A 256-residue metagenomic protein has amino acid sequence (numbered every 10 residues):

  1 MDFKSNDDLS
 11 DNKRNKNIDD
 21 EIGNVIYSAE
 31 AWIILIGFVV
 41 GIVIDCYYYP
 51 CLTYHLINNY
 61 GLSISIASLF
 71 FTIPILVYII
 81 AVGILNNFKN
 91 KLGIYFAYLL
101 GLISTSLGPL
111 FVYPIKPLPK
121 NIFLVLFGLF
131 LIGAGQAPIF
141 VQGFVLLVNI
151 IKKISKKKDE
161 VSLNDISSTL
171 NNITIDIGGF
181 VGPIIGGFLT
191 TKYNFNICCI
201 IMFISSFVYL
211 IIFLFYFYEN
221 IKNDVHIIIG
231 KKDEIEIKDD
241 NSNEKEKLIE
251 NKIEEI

Functional and structural regions predicted by a protein language model:
F3-I34, E234: Juxtamembrane intracellular "pre-TM" segments in multi-pass secondary transporters
W32-T72: Extracytoplasmic gate region of multi-pass secondary transporters
V39, F123-I139: Hydrophobic core of transmembrane alpha-helices in multi-pass small-molecule transporters, especially MFS/SLC-type
A81-I94, T190: Helix-to-loop junctions at the C-terminal end of transmembrane segments in multipass secondary transporters
I103-P119: C-terminal ends and interior cores of transmembrane alpha-helices in multi-pass membrane transporters/permeases
P138-K157: Intracellular juxtamembrane helix-capping segments at the cytosolic ends of symmetry-related transmembrane helices
K158-T190: A late C-terminal transmembrane helix in Major Facilitator Superfamily
F188-S206: A membrane-interface helix-boundary motif in multi-pass transporters
